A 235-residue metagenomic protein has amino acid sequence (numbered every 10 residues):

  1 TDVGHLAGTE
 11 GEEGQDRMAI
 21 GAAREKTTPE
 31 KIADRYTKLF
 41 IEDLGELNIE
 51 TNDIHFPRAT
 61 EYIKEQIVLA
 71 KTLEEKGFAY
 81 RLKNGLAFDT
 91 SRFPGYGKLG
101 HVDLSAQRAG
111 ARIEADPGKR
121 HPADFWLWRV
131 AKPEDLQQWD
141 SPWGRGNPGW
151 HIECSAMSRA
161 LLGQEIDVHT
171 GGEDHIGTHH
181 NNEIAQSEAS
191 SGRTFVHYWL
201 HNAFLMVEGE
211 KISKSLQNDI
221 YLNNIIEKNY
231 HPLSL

Functional and structural regions predicted by a protein language model:
T1, I41-E42, K64-L235: Alpha-helical recognition segments enriched in aromatics with Gly/Pro capping that present substrate-recognition
T1-N48: N-terminal, positively charged nucleic-acid-binding surface of large information/translation enzymes
V3-L6, Q15-M18, I54, R58 (+3 more regions): Generic hydrophobic/packing signal
I20-P29, H55-T60, G172-E173: The substrate-binding groove and active-site-proximal loops of carbohydrate-active enzymes, especially glycoside
Y36, Y62-E65: Short, conserved alpha-helical segments within structured domains
G45-A59: Divalent metal-dependent hydrolysis catalytic cores, especially in the metallo-beta-lactamase
